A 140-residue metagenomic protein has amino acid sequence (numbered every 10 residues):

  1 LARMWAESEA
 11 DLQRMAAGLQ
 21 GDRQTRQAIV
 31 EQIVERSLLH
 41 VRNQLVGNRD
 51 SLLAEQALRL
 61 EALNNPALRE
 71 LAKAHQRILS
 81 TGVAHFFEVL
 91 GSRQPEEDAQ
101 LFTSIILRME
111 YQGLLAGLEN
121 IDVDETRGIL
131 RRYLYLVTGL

Functional and structural regions predicted by a protein language model:
L1-D11, S51, H75-L79: Hydrophobic/aromatic residues within well-ordered alpha-helical segments
W5-R49, F102: Hydrophobic alpha-helical connector segments
L19, A62, G113-G117: Secondary-structure edge/capping motif, primarily at the C-terminal ends of alpha-helices and the immediately following
V30, V34, N48-L52, Q76 (+1 more regions): Generic alpha-helical segment signature
I33, R59-A62, I129: Short juxtamembrane and helix-loop transition motifs at transmembrane-helix boundaries in membrane proteins
V41, E55-R59, F102-M109: Short alpha-helical scaffolding segments that buttress acidic/His motifs in well-ordered protein cores
L45-Q56, L63-L90, E97-Q100: Amphipathic alpha-helical packing segments from all-alpha helical-bundle domains
R69, K73, F86-L140: Hydrophobic/aromatic-rich alpha-helical bundle segments in the mid-to-C-terminal region
